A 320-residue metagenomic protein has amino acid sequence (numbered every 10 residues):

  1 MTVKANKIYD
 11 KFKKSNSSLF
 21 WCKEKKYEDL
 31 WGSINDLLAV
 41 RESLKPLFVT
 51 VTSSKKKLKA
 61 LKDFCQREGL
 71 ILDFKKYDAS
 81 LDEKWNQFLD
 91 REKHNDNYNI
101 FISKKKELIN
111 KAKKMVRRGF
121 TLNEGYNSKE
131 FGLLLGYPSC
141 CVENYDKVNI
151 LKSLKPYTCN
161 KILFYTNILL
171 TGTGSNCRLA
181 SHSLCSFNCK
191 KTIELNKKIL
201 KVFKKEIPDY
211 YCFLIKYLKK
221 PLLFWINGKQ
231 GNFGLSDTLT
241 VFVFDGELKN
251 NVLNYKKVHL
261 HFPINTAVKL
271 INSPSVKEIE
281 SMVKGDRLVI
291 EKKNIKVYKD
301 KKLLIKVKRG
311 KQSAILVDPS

Functional and structural regions predicted by a protein language model:
T2-G119, Y137-E143, K147-S320: A conserved ligand/cofactor-binding region detector
S128: Generic structural marker for isolated residues within well-ordered, non-membrane alpha-helices of soluble domains
